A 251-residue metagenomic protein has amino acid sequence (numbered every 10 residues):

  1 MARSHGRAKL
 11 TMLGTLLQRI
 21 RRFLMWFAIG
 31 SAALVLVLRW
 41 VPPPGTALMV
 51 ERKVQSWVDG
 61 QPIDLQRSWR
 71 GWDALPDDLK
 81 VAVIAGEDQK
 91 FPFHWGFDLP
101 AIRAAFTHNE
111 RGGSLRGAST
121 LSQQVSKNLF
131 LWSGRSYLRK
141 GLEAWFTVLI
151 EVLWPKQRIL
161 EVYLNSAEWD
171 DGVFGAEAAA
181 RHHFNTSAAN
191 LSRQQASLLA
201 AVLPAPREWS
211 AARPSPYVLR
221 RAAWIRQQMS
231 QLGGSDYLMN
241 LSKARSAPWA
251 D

Functional and structural regions predicted by a protein language model:
A2-D251: Juxtamembrane regions of bacterial inner-membrane/periplasmic proteins, predominantly the peptidoglycan biogenesis
